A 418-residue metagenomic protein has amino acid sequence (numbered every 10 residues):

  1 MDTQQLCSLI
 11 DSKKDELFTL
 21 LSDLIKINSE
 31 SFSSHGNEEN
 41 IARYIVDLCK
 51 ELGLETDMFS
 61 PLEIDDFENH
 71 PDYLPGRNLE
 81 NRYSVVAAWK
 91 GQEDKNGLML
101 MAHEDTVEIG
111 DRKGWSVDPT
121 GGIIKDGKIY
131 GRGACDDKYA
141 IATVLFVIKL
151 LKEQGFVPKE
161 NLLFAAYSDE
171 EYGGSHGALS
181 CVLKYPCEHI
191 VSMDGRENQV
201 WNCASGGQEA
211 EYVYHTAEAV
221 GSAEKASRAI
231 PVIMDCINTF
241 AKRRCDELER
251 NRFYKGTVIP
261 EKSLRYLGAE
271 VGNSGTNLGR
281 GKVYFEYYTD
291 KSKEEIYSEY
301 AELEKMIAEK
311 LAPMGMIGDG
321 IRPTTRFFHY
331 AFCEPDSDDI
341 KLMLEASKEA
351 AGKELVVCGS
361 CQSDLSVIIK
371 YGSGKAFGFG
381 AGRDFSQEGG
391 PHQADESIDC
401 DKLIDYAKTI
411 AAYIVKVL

Functional and structural regions predicted by a protein language model:
D2-I129, E153: Acidic/His- and Gly-rich active-site-bordering loop/insert found across diverse amide/peptide-bond hydrolases
L9, D65, G279, A351-V417: Zn-dependent metallopeptidase/amidohydrolase metal-coordination segment
L9, K13-E16, L20-D23, I27 (+8 more regions): Generic non-transmembrane alpha-helical segments
K26, Y254-G256, R265-A269, E286-T289 (+3 more regions): A short beta-alpha structural unit
C135-E209, L418: Acidic/histidine-rich catalytic neighborhood of metal-dependent amide-processing enzymes
N202-C203, A219-L278, T289-G320: Acidic-enriched catalytic cores of C-N bond-cleaving enzymes acting on peptides and small amides
D235-L248, L267-A269, Y330-F377, A381: Active-site-adjacent substrate-binding region of metalloamidase/peptidase-like peptide-processing proteins
I296-A301, G315-E345, E349, Q387-E388: Serine-dependent amide/ester hydrolase catalytic core
